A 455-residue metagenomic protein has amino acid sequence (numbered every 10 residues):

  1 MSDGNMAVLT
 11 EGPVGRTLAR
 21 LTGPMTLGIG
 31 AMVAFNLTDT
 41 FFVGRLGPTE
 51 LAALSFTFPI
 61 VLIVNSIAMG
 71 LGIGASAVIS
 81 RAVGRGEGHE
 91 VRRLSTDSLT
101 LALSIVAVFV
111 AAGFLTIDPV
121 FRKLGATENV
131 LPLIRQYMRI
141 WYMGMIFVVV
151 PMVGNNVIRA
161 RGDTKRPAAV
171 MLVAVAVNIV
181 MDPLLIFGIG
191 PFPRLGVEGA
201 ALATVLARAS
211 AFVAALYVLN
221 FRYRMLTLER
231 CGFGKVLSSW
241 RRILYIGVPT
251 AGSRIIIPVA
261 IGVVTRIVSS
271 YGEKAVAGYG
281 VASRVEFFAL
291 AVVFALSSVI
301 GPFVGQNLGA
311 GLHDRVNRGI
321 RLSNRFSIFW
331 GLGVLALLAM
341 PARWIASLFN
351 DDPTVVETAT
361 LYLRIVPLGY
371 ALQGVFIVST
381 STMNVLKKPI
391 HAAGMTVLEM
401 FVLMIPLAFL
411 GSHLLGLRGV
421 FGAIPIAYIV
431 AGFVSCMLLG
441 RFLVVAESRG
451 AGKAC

Functional and structural regions predicted by a protein language model:
M1-T22, I79-I146, F192-V248, V304-G369 (+1 more regions): Short alpha-helical transmembrane segments in multi-pass integral membrane proteins
L9-F41, R45-L46, L62-G74, V78 (+7 more regions): N-terminal transmembrane alpha-helices
R20-D39, I140, A174, A207-A211 (+4 more regions): Transmembrane helical elements of multi-pass membrane transporters/channels
M25, I29, T40-F41, A77 (+16 more regions): Transmembrane alpha-helix boundary and packing residues in multipass membrane permease domains and related
G30, A34-A52, F121-E128, L184-L195 (+4 more regions): Helix-terminus/linker motif at the lipid-water interface of multi-pass membrane proteins
L51-F114, V148-P167, T265, G278-A342 (+2 more regions): Small-residue-rich hydrophobic transmembrane alpha-helices
I63-S66, N178-P183, F212-L216, F288-A291 (+4 more regions): Hydrophobic transmembrane alpha-helices of multi-pass small-molecule transporters
G72, W141-R159, P167-V175, A200-A215 (+4 more regions): Short runs within selected transmembrane alpha-helices of multi-pass transporters and secretion channels
